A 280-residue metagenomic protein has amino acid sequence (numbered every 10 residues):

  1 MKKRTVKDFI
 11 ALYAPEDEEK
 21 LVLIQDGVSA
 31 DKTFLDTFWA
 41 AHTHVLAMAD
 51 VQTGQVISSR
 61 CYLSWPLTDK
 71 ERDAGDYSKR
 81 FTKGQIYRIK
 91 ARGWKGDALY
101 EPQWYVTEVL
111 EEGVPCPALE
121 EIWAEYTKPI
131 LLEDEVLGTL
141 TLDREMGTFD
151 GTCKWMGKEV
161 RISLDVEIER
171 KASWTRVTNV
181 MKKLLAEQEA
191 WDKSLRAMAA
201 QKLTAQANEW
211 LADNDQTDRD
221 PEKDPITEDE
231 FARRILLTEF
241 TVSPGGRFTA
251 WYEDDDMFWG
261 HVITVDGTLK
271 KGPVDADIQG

Functional and structural regions predicted by a protein language model:
K2-L12, E125, P129, D213-S243: Negatively charged, low-complexity tracts enriched in Asp/Glu with abundant Ser/Thr
K2-V51: Structural detector for short beta-strands of small beta-barrel domains
A41-D73: Short, structured beta-strand/loop micro-motifs enriched in basic residues and often containing a Trp
D69-K90: Short nucleic-acid-contacting surface segments enriched for D/E, G, S/T with interspersed K/R
K90-E125: OB-fold/S1-family single-stranded nucleic acid-binding modules
E135-R170: Structured, charged N-terminal subsegments at the starts of enzyme catalytic cores and at intra-chain domain/subunit
I162-F231: Long, charge-rich alpha-helical interaction segments
T227-G280: C-terminal structured interaction module
